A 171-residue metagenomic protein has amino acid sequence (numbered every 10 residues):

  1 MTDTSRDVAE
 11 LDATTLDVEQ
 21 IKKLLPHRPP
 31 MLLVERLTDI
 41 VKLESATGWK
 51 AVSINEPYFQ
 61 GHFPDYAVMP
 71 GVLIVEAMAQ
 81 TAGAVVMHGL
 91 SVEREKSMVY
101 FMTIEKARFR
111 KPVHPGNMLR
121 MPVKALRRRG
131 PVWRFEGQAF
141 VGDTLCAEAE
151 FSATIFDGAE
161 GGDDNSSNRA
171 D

Functional and structural regions predicted by a protein language model:
T2-T38, A153: Flexible, low-complexity linker/boundary loops enriched in proline and small hydrophobic residues that flank enzymatic
T2-T4, A9-A13, K42, V113-N117 (+1 more regions): HotDog/MaoC-like acyl-thioester-processing domains
R6-T15, A82-R120, C146-E148, T154: Hydrophobic beta-strand-centered segment that forms part of the acyl-chain substrate-binding groove
K22, D65, F109-K111: Beta-strand-rich interaction surfaces with strong enrichment in secreted/lumenal proteins
R28-M69, I74, M87: Catalytic strand-loop segment that frames the active site of acyl-thioester-processing enzymes
M31-L33, L119, W133: Hydrophobic core residues within well-ordered beta-strands of beta-rich domains
E35-T38, E105, R110, P122-L126 (+1 more regions): Conserved positions in beta-strands of structured domains
